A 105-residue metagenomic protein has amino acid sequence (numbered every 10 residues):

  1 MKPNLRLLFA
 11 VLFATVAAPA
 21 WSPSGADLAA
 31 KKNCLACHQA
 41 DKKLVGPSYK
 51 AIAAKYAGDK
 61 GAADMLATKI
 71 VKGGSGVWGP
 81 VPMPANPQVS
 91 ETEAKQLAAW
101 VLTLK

Functional and structural regions predicted by a protein language model:
M1-S24, K105: N-terminal export/targeting leaders of redox proteins
W21-A40: Sequence/structural segment immediately N-terminal to covalent heme-attachment motifs in c-type and related
G25, A62, L66, E93-A94: Stable alpha-helical elements in mature extracytoplasmic
K32, A40, L44, T92 (+1 more regions): Residue-level signal for short amphipathic helical patches enriched in basic/charged and nearby hydrophobic residues
A36, V45-Y56, K69-A98: Axial heme c-ligation environment in periplasmic c-type cytochrome domains
